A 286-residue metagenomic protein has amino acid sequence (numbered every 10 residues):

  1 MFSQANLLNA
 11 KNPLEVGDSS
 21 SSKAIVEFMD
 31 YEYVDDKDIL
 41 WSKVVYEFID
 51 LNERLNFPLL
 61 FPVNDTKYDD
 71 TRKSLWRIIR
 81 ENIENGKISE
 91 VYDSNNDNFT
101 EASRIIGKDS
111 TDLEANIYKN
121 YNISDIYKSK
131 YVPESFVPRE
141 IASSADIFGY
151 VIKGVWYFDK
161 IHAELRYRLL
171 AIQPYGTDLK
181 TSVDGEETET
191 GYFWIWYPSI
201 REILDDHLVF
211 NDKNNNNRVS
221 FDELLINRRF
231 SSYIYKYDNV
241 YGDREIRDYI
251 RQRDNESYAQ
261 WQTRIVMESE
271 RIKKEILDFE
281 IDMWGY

Functional and structural regions predicted by a protein language model:
M1-F2: Bacterial N-terminal signal peptides
A5-K160, L179, Y197-Y286: A domain-level signal for the mature, folded cores of soluble proteins
F148-Y150, G154, R168-P174, F193: Residue-level detector of short, conserved catalytic/binding motifs and their immediate flanks
E164, L169-E189, N216, D222: Extended serine/threonine-enriched, polar tracts that run as long, contiguous segments within proteins
V183-R201: Short linear, low-complexity motifs centered on an aromatic residue
